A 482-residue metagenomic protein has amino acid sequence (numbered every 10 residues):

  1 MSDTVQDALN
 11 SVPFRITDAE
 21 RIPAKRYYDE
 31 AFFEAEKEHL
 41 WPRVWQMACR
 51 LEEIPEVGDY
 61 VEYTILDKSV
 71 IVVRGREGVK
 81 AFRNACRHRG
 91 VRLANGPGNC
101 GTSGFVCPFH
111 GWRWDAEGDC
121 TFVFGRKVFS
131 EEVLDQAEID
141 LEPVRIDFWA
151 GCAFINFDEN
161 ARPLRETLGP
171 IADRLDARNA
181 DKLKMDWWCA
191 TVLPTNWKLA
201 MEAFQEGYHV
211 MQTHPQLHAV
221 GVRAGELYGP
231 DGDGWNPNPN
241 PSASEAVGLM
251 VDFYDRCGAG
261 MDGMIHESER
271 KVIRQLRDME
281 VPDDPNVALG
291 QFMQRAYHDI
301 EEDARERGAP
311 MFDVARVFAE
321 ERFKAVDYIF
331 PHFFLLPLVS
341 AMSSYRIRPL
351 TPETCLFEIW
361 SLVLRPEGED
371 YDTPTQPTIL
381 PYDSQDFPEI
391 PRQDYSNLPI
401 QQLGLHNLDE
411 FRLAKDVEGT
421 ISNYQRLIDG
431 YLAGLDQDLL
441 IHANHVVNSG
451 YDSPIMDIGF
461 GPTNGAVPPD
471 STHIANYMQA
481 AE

Functional and structural regions predicted by a protein language model:
A8-A24, D181: Short, contiguous pre-domain boundary segments
I22-L66: Non-catalytic accessory segments flanking enzyme active sites
W41-W45, V91, H209: Generic structural signal for secondary-structure transition and capping sites
P42-E53, G125-F129, V326-P331: Short Pro/Gly-enriched beta-strand edge/turn motifs at strand-loop
E53-E159, P163-A177, A481: Rieske [2Fe-2S] iron-sulfur-binding domain
V73, N84, D147-F148, C152-E482: C-terminal catalytic domain of Rieske-type non-heme iron oxygenases
